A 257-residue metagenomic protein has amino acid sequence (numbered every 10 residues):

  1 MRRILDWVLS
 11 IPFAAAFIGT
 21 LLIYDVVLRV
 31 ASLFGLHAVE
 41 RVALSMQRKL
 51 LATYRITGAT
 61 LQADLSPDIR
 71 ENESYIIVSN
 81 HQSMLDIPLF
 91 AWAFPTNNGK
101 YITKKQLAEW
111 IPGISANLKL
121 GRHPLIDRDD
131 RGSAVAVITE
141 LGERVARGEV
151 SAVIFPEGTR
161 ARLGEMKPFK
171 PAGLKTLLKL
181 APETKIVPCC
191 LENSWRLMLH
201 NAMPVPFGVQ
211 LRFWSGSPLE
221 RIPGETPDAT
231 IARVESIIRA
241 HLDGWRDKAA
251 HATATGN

Functional and structural regions predicted by a protein language model:
M1-Q62, A116-N117: A transmembrane-helix-recognition feature enriched in membrane-embedded lipid enzymes and envelope glyco-/phospholipid
L21, D25-L33, E40-R41, E71-D130: Catalytic core of membrane glycerolipid acyltransferases/transacylases, capturing the structured, soluble-facing
I56-D64, V135, R196: Short gly/ser/thr-rich secondary-structure transition/capping motifs
S74-I76, H123, E149-F155, K185: Residue-level preference for the first positions of well-ordered beta-strands
P95, V145-A146, L178: Residue-level signal for alpha-helix termini/capping positions
P112-S115, S151-V153, T159-D228: A cross-family acyltransferase "interaction/gating" segment
K119-R144, E149: A membrane-cytosol interface segment of integral membrane proteins
P223-N257: A cross-taxonomic marker for long C-terminal extensions/tails that follow the last structured domain
